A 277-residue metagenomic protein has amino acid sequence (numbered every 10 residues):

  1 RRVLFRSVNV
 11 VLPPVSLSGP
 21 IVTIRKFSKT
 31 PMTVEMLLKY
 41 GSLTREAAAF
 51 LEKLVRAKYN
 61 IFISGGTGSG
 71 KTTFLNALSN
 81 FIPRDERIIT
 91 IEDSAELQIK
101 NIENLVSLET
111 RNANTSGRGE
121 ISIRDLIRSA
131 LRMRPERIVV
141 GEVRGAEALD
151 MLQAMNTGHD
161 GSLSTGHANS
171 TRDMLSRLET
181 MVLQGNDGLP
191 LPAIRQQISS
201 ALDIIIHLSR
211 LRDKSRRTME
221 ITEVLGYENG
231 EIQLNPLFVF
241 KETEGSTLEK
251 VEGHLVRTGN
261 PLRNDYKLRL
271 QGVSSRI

Functional and structural regions predicted by a protein language model:
R1-A57: P-loop NTP-binding catalytic core
R1-R2, V11-S16, V22, K53 (+9 more regions): Replace "in large, NTP-powered and nucleic-acid-processing enzymes" with "in large, NTP-powered factors and other
S28-K39, N76, N80-R128, M174-L178: P-loop NTPase switch/communication element
I63: Hydrophobic anchor at the beta1->P-loop junction of P-loop NTPases
G68: Walker A (P-loop) phosphate-binding loop of P-loop NTPases
K71: Conserved lysine of the Walker
E92, Q98-V106, A130-N229: Conserved P-loop NTPase nucleotide-binding/switch module
K214-I277: NTP-binding/hydrolysis catalytic cores, primarily Walker-type P-loop NTPases
